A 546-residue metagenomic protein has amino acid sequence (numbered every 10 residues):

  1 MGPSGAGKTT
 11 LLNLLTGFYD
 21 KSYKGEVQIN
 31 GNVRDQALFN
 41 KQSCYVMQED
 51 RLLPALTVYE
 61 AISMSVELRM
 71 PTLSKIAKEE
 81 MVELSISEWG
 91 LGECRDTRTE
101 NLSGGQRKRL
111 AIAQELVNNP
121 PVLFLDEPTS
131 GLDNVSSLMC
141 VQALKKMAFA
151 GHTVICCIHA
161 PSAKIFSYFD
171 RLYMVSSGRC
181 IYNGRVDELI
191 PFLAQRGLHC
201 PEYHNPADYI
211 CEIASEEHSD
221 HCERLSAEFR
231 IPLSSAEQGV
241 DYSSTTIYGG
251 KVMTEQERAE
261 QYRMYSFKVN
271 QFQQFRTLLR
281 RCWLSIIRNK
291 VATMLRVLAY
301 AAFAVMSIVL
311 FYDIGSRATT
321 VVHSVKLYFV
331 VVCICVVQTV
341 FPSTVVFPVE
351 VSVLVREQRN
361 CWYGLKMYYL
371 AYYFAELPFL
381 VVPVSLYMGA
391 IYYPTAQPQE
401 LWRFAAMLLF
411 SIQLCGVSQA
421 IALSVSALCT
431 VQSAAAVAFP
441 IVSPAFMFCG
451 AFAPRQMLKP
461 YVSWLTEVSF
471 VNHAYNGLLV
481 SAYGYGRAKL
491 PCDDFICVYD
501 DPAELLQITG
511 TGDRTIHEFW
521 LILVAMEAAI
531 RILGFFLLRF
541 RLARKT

Functional and structural regions predicted by a protein language model:
P3-S4, E26-I29, D35, M47-Q48 (+7 more regions): Topological signature of polytopic alpha-helical transporters
T9-D20: Short, conserved post-Walker A segment of ABC-type ATPase nucleotide-binding domains
T16-G17, K24-K41: Conserved ABC transporter NBD signature motif
R98-L102: Conserved ABC ATPase signature
I112, C140: Hydrophobic anchor residue at the start of the ABC signature
E115-L116: ABC ATPase C-loop
L123-E127: Catalytic Walker B motif of ABC-type/P-loop ATPase nucleotide-binding domains
I181, Q195-C200, I287-T546: Membrane-spanning alpha-helical segments of multipass transporters and channels
